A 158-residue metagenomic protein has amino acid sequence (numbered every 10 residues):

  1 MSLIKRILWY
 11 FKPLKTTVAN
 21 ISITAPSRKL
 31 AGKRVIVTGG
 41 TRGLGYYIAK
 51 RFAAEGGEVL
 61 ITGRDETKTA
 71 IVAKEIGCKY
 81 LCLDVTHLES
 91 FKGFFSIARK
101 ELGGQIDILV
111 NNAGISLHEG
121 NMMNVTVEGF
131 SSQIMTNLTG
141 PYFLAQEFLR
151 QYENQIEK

Functional and structural regions predicted by a protein language model:
M1-G32: Non-catalytic terminal and boundary segments that flank Rossmann-like NAD(P)-dependent oxidoreductase
R34, T41-R42, D65: Conserved glycine-rich cofactor-binding loop
E55-A70: Conserved glycine-rich Rossmann-like NAD(P)H-binding loop of the short-chain dehydrogenase/reductase
L83-F94, V127: The beta1-alpha1 cofactor-binding region of Rossmann-like NAD(H)/NADP(H)-dependent oxidoreductases
A113-H118: Conserved NAD(P)H cofactor-binding loop of Rossmann-fold oxidoreductase domains
G120-M122, T126-S131: Substrate-binding pocket helix/loop in short-chain dehydrogenase/reductase
A145-Q146: A short, exposed helix-loop element centered on a Lys and neighboring polar residues
